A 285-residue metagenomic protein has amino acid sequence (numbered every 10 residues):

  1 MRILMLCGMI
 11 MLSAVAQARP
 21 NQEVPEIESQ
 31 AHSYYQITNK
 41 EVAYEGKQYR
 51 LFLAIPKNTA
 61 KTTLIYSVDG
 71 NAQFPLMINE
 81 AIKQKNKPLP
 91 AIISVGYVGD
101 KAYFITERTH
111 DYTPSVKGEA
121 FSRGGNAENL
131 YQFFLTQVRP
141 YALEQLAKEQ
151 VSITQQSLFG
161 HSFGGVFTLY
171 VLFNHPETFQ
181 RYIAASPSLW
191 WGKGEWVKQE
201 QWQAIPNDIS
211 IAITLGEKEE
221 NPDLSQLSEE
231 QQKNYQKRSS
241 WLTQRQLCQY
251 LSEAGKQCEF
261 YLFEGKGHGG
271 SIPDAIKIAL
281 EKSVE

Functional and structural regions predicted by a protein language model:
M9-Q17: Hydrophobic h-region of N-terminal signal peptides that target proteins for export in Gram-negative bacteria
A16-T63, A91: A domain-start/cap signature at the N-terminus of enzymes
A60-Q137, Y141-E149: Serine-hydrolase catalytic machinery in alpha/beta-hydrolase-like enzymes
E149-H161, Y182: Alpha/beta-hydrolase fold nucleophile elbow
G165-H175: Short glycine-enriched nucleophile-adjacent loop and the immediately C-terminal alpha-helix near the catalytic center
T178-P187: A conserved short beta-strand
W190-E264: The feature captures the conserved acid-bearing segment of alpha/beta-hydrolase catalytic domains
I276-E285: Catalytic active-site module of serine/aspartate enzymes centered on a nucleophile-bearing elbow/loop
